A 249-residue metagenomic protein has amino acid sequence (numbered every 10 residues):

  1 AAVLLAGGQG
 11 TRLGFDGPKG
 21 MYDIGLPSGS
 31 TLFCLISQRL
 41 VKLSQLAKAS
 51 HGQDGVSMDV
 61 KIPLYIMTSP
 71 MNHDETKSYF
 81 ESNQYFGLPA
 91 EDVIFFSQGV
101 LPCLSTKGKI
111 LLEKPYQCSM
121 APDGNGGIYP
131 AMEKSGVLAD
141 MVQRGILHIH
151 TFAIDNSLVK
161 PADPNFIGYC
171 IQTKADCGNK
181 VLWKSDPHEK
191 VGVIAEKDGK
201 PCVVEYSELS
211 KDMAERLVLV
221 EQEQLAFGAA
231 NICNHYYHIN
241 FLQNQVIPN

Functional and structural regions predicted by a protein language model:
A1-L4, T11-N249: Domain-scale recognition of functional cores that engage charged ligands
